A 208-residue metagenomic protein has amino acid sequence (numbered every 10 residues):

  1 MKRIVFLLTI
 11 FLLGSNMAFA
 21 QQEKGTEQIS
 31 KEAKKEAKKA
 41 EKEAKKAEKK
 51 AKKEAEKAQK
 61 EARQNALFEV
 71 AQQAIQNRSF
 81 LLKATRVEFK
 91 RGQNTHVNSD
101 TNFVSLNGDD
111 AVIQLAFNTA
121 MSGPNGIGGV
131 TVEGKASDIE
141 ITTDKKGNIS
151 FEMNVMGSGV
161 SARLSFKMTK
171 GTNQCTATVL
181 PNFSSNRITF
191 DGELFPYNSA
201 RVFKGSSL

Functional and structural regions predicted by a protein language model:
M1, F68-R78, T142-K146, M168-K170: Short, surface-exposed loop and linker segments with low hydrophobicity and enrichment for Pro/Ser/Thr
M1-T26: Bacterial Sec-dependent N-terminal signal peptides
A18-Q76, L81: Sec-dependent signal peptide cleavage junction
E23-S30, D138-L208: Helix-rich interaction surfaces within compact, conserved domain-sized segments that mediate assembly or partner
A66, Q72-L115: Extracytoplasmic beta-rich ectodomain segments of secreted or membrane-anchored proteins
F89, A120, V160-R163: Short beta-strands and strand-coil junctions in structured, solvent-facing domains, enriched
N94-N148: Mid-length scaffold segments of soluble, non-membrane domains
